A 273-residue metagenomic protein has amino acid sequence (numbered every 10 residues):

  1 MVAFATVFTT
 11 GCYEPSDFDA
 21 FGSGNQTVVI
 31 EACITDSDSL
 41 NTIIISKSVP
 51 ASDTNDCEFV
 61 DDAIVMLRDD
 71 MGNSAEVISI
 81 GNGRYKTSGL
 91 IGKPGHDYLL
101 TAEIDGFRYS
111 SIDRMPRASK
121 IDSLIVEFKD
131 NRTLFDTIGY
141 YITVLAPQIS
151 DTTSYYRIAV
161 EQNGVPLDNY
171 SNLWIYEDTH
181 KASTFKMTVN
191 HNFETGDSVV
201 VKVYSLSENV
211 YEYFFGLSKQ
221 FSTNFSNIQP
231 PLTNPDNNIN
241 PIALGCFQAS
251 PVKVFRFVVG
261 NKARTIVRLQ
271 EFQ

Functional and structural regions predicted by a protein language model:
M1-A3: Sec-dependent signal peptide recognition, specifically the positively charged N-region followed immediately by
F8-G11: C-terminal motif of bacterial Sec signal peptides marking the signal peptidase cleavage site
Y13-Q273: A sequence/structural signal for flexible, mid-protein segments enriched in small/helix-disrupting residues
